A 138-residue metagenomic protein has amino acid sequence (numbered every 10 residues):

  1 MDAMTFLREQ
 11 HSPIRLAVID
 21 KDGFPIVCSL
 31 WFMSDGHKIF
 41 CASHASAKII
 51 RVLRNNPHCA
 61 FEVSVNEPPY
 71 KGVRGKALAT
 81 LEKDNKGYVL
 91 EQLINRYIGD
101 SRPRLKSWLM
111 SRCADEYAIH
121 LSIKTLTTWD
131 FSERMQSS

Functional and structural regions predicted by a protein language model:
M1-I14, P69, S138: Extreme N-terminal tail/first-helix region
R8-E9, R54, I94: Alpha-helix boundary recognition
S12-A45, C59-V63, V73: Short beta-strand segments
D20, S64-P68, S101-L109: A short, aromatic/hydrophobic, helix- or strand-capping loop or linear motif that either lines the entrance/gate
H44-K48, Y97: Short, solvent-exposed aromatic-acidic interface loops
I49-N55, A60-K76, T80: Helix-adjacent hinge/juxtasegments
V73-S138: Charged, gly/pro-rich active-site loop segments
